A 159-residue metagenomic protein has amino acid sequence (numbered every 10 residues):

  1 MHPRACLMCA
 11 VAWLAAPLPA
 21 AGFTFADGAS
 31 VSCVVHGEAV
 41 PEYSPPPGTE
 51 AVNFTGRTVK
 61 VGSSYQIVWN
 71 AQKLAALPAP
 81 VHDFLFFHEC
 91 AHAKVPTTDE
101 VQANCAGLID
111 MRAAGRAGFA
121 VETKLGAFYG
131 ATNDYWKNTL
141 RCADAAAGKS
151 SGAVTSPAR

Functional and structural regions predicted by a protein language model:
M1-A5: Positively charged n-region of N-terminal signal peptides that target proteins for export
C6-P17: Bacterial N-terminal signal peptides
P19-G62: Auxiliary, metal-adjacent structural segments of Zn-dependent hydrolase domains
S32-V34, N104-A106, R141-A143: Sequence contexts marking disulfide-bonded cysteines in secreted/extracellular proteins
T49-A79, C90-A93: Active-site scaffold of zinc-dependent metalloenzymes
P78-F84, Q102: Alpha-helical scaffolds flanking conserved acidic
E89-Q102, I109-G115: Catalytic Zn2+-binding segment of zinc metalloproteases
R116-R159: Long, well-structured alpha-helical subdomains associated with metal-dependent extracellular/ecto-lumenal hydrolases
